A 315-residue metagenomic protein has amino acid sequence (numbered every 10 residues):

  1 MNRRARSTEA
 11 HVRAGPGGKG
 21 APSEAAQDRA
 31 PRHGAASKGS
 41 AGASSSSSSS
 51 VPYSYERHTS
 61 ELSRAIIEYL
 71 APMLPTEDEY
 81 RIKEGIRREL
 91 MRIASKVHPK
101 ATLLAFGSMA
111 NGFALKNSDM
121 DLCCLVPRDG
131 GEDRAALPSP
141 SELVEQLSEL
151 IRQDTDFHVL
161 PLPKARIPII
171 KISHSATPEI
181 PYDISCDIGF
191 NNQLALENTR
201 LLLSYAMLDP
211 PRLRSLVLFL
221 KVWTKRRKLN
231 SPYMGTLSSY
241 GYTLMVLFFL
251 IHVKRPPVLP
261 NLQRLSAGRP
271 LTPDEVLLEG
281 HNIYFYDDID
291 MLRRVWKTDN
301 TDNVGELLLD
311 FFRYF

Functional and structural regions predicted by a protein language model:
M1-F315: Non-catalytic helical "accessory" subdomain of NTase-fold nucleotidyltransferases
